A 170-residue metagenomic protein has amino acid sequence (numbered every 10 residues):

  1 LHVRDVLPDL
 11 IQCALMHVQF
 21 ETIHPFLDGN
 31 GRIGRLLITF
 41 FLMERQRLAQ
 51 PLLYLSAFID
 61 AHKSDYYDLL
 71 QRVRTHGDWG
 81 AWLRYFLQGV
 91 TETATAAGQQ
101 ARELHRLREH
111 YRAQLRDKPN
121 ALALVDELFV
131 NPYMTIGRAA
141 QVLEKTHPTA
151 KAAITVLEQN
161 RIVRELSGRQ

Functional and structural regions predicted by a protein language model:
L1-A101: Phosphate/pyrophosphate-binding active-site loops
F86, A139, A150: Hydrophobic, well-ordered secondary-structure elements that form the walls of internal hydrophobic environments
A97-V125: Short alpha-helical segments that sit at the start of domains
A123-V125, V130-L143: Short acidic, hydrophobic short linear motifs in intrinsically disordered regions
L128, A150-N160: Basic amphipathic alpha-helical segments that dock to polyanions
S167-Q170: Short, Lys/Arg-rich nucleic-acid/phosphate-binding segment
